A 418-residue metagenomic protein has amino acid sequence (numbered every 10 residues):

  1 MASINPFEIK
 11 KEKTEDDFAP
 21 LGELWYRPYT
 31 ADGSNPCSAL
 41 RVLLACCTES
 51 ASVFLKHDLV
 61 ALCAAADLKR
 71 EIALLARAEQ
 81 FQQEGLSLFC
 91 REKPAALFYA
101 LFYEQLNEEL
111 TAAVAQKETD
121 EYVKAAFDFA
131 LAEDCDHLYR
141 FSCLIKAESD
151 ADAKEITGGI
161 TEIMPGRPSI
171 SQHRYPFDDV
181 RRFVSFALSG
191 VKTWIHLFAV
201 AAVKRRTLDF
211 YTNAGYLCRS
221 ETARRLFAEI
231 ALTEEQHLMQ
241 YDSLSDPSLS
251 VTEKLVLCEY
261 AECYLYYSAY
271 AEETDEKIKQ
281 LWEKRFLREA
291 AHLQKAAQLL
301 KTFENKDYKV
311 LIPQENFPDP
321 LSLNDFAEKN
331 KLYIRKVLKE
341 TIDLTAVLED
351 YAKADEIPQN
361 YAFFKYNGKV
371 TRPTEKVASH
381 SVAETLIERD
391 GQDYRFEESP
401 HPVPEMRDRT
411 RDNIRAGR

Functional and structural regions predicted by a protein language model:
A2-R418: Non-heme di-metal
